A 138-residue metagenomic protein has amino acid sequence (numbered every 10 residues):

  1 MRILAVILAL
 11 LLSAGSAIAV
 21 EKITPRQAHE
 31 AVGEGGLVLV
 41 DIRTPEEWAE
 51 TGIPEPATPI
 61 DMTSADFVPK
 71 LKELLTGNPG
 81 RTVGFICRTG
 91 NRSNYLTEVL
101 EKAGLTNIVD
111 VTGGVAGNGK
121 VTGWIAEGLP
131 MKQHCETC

Functional and structural regions predicted by a protein language model:
R2-G15: Bacterial N-terminal signal peptides
A17-E34, P45-T82, N91-C138: Rhodanese-like catalytic fold shared by cysteine-dependent sulfurtransferases and DSP/PTP-type phosphatases
L39-D41: Structural scaffold elements adjacent to functional motifs in cytosolic proteins
I86: Short, surface-exposed ligand- or partner-binding patches at beta-edge/loop junctions that are enriched in aromatics
